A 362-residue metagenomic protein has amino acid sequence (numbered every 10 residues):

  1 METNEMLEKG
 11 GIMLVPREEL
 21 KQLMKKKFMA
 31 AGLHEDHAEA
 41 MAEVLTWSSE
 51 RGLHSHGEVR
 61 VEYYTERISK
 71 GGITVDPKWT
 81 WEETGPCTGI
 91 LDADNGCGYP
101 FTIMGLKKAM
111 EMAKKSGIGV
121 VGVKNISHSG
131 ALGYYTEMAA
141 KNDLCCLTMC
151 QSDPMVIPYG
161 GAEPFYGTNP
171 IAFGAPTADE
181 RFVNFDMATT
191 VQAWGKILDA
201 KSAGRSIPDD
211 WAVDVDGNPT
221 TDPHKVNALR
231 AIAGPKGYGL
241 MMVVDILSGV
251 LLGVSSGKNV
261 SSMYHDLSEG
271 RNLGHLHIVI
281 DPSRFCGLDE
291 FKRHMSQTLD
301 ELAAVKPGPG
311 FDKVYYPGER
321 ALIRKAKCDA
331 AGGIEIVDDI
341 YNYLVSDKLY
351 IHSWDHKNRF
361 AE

Functional and structural regions predicted by a protein language model:
E2, L7-P16, L20, A30 (+1 more regions): Catalytic-core signal marking the mid-to-C-terminal active-site face
E2-V15, Q22-M41, T46-W47, S55-V75 (+3 more regions): Acidic, glycine/proline-rich low-complexity segments that act as flexible tails and inter-domain linkers
K25-D36, E43-H54, E66-I73, E111-K115 (+10 more regions): Generic secondary-structure signature for well-ordered alpha-helical cores
G57-M112: Active-site cofactor/substrate anionic-group-binding motifs, chiefly glycine- and Lys/Arg-rich phosphate-binding loops
T88-A178: A generic, well-ordered mixed alpha/beta core segment in the N-terminal half of proteins
V156-H224: Phosphate/diphosphate-binding glycine-rich loops and adjacent basic-rich segments that engage nucleotide
S202-N259, M263-Y264: Secondary-shell segments that build the walls of catalytic and ion/ligand-binding clefts
